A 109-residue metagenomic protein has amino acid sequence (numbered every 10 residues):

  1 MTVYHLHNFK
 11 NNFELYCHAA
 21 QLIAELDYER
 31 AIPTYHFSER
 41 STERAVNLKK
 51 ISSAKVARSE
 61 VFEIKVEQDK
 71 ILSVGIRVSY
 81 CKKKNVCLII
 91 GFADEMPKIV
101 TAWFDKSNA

Functional and structural regions predicted by a protein language model:
M1-A109: Ribonuclease/tRNase effector modules and their secretory precursors
